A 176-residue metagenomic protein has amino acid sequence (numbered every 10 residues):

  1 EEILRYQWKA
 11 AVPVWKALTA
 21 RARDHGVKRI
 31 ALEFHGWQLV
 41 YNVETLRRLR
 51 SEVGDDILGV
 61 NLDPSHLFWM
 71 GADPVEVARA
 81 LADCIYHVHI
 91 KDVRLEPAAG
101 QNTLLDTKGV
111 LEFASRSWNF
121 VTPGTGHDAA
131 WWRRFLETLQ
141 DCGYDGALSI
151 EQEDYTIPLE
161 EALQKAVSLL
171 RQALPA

Functional and structural regions predicted by a protein language model:
E1-V60: Active-site acidic/histidine proton-transfer and metal-coordination neighborhood in alpha/beta enzyme cores
E2, W8, V43-R47, F68-Y144 (+1 more regions): Gly/Pro-rich active-site loop or hairpin
A11, I30, L46, D63 (+4 more regions): Conserved, mostly hydrophobic/aromatic
K16, A20, S51, R79 (+2 more regions): Surface-exposed alpha-helical segments enriched in charged/polar residues
H25-R29, D55-I57, D83-I85, D141-A147: A general structural motif
H35-W37, D63-L67, K91-L95, E151-Y155: Active-site beta-loop-alpha junctions enriched in small/polar residues
L159-A176: C-terminal helical cap(s) of enzyme catalytic domains, especially alpha/beta-barrels
